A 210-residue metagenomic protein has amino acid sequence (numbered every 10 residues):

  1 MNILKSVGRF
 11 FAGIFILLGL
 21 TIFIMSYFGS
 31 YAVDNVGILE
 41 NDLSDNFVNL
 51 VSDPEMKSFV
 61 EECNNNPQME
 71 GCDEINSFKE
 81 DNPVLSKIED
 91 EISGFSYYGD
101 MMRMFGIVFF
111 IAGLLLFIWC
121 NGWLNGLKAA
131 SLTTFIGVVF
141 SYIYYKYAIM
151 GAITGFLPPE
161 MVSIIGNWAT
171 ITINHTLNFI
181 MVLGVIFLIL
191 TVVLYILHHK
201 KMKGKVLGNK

Functional and structural regions predicted by a protein language model:
I3-F11, G106-A152, L197-N209: Juxtamembrane interface at the cytosolic side of transmembrane helices
R9-Y27: Hydrophobic membrane-insertion alpha-helices, especially the h-region of bacterial N-terminal signal peptides
G19-F23, G113, V138, Y142 (+1 more regions): Helical transmembrane-bundle signal
F28-N46, I149-V162: Functional transmembrane-helix hotspots
D34-S96: Long, solvent-exposed extracytoplasmic domains/loops
S93-F110, L177-V185: N-terminal membrane-entry
T134-I186: Membrane-proximal extracellular juxtamembrane segment immediately upstream of a following transmembrane helix
L183, F187-K205: A juxtamembrane structural motif centered on a specific transmembrane helix
